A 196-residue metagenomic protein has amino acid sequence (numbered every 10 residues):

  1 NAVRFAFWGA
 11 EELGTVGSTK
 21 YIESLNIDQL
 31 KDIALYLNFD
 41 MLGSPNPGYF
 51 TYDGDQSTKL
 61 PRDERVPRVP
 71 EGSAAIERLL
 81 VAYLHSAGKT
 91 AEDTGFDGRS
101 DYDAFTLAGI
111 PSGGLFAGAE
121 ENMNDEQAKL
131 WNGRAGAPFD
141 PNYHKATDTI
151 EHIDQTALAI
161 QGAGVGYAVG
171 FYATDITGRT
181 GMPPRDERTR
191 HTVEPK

Functional and structural regions predicted by a protein language model:
A2, N122-P195: His/Asp/Glu-rich mid-to-C-terminal helical/loop segments that flank catalytic regions of hydrolases
F5: Conserved hydrophobic/aromatic pocket- or pore-lining residues that grip, position, or stack substrates in active sites
W8-N124, N132-R134: Metal-dependent peptidase/peptidase-like ectodomains
